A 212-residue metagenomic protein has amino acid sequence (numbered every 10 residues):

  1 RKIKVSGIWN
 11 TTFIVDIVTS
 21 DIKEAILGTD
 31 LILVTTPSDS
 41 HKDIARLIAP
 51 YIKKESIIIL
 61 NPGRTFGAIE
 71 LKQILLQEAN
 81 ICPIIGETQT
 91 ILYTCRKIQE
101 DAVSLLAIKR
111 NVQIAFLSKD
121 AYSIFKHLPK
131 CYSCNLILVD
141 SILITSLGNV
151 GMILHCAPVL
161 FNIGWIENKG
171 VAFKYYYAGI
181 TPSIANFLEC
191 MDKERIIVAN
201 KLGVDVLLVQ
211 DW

Functional and structural regions predicted by a protein language model:
R1-G28: Conserved N-terminal Rossmann-fold NAD(P) cofactor-binding segment
V5-I8, D21, T88, V139-S141 (+1 more regions): Conserved beta-strand termini and adjacent loop/short-helix elements that scaffold enzyme active sites in alpha/beta
D16-I17, I84, D205: Conserved beta-strand segments of alpha/beta enzyme cores
D30-L33: N-terminal Rossmann-like NAD(P) cofactor-binding module of classical short-chain dehydrogenase/reductase
S38-D101: Rossmann-like NAD(P)(H) cofactor-binding subdomain of soluble oxidoreductases
E70, H127, C190, E194-V198: Amphipathic alpha-helical segments that form well-ordered structural scaffolds and often line/cohere around active
L92-M191: Substrate/ligand-engaging "lid" and interaction regions
I184, D192-W212: Small-residue-rich helix-loop
